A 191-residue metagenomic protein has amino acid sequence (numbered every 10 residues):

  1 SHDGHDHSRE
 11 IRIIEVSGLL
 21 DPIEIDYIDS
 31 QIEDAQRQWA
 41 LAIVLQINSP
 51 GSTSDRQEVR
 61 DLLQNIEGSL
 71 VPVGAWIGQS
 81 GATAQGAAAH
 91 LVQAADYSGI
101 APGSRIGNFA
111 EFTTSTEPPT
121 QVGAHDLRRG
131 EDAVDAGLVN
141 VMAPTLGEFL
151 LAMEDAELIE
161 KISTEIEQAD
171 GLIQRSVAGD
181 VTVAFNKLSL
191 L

Functional and structural regions predicted by a protein language model:
S1-S189: Soluble extramembrane regions of membrane proteins in the secretory/endomembrane system
